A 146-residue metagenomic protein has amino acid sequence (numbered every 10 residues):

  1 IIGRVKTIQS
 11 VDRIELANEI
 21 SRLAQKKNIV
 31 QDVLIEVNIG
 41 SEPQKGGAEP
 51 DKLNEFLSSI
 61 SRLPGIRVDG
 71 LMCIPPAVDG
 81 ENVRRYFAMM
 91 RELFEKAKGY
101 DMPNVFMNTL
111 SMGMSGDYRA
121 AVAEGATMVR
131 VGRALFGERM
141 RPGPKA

Functional and structural regions predicted by a protein language model:
I2-G116, E124, F136-E138: Conserved alpha/beta-domain cores
R119: Short alpha-helical basic/polar micro-motif
V122-A146: C-terminal helical cap(s) of enzyme catalytic domains, especially alpha/beta-barrels
